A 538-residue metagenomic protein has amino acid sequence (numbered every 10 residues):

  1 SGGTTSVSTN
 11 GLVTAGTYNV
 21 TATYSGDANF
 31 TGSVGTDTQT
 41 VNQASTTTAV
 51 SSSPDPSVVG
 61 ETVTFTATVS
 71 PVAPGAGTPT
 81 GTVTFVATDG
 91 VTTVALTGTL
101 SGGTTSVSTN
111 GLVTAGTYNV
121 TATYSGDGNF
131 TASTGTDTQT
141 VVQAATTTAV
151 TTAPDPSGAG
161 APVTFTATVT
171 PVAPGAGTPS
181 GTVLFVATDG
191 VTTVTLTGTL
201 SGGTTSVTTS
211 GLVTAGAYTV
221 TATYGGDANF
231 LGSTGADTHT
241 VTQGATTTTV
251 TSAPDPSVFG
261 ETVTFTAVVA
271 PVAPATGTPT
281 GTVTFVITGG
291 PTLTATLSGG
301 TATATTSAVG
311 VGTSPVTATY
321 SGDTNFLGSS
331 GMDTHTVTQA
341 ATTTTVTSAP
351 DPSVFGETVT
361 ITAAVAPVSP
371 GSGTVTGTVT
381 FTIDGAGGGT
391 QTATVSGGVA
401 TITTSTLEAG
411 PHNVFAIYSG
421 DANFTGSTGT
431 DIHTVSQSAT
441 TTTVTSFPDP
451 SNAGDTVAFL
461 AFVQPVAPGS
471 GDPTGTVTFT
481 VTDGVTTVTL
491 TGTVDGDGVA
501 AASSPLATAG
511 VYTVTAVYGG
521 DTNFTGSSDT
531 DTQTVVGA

Functional and structural regions predicted by a protein language model:
S1-A538: Solvent-exposed beta-strand/loop surfaces, strongest in extracytoplasmic domains of secreted and cell-surface proteins
